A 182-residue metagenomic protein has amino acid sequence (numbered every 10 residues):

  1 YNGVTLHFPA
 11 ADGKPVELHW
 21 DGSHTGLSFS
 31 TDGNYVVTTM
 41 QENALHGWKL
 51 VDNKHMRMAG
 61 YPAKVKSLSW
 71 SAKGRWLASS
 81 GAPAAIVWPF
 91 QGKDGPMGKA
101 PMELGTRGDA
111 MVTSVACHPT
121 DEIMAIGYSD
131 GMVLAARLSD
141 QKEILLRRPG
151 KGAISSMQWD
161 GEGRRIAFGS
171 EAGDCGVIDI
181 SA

Functional and structural regions predicted by a protein language model:
Y1-A182: WD40-repeat beta-propeller superdomains and closely related acidic/aromatic-rich repeat-like regions
